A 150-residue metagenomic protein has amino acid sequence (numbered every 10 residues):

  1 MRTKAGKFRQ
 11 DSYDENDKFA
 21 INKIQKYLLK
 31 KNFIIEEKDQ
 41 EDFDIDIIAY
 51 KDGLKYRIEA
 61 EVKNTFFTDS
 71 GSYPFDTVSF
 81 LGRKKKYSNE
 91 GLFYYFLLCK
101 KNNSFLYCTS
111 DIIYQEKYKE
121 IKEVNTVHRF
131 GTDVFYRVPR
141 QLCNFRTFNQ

Functional and structural regions predicted by a protein language model:
M1-D39: Acidic-basic catalytic patches of nuclease active cores, encompassing PD-(D/E)XK and other metal-cofactor nuclease
L28, I47-A49, L54-F66: Conserved catalytic cores of phosphodiester-cleaving nucleases, focusing on short active-site segments
I34-G53: Active-site metal-binding core of divalent-cation-utilizing nuclease and nuclease-like domains
Q40-D42, Y87-G91: Short solvent-exposed loop/turn micro-motifs enriched in small/polar/acidic residues
Y50, K100-Q150: Non-catalytic C-terminal interaction segments of nucleic acid-processing enzymes
I58, F96-L97: Hydrophobic/aromatic beta-strand patches that form the interior of the parallel beta-sheet core in alpha/beta enzyme
N64-Y87: Mg2+/Mn2+-dependent nuclease catalytic core
E90-Y95, N102-F105: Short, surface-exposed beta-edge/turn micro-motifs
